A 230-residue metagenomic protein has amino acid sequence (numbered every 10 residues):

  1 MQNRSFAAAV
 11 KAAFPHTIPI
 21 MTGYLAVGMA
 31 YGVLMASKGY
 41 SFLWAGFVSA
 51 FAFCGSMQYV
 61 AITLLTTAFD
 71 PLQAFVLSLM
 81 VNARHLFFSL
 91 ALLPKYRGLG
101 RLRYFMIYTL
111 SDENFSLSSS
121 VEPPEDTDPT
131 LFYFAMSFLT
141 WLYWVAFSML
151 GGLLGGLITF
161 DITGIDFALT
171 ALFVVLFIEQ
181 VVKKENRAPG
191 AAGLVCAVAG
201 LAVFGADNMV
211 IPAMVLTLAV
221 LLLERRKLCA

Functional and structural regions predicted by a protein language model:
M1-A12: Short, Lys/Arg-rich, polar N-terminal cytosolic tail immediately upstream of the first transmembrane signal-anchor
Q2, F75-F160, D166: Helix-loop-helix junctions within the multi-pass membrane cores of secondary transporters/permeases
A12-I107, Y143, P189, M209: Pore-lining transmembrane helices
P15, P19, G23, R97 (+6 more regions): Generic secondary-structure signature for well-ordered alpha-helical cores
M57-V60, H85-L86, S116, V198 (+1 more regions): Hydrophobic transmembrane alpha-helices of multi-pass small-molecule transporters
P123, L216-L218: Short, solvent-exposed amphipathic alpha-helical segments in soluble enzyme and RNA/protein-processing domains
T130-P212, A219, L223: Membrane-embedded alpha-helical modules
L223-A230: Membrane-interface capping segments at transmembrane-helix boundaries
